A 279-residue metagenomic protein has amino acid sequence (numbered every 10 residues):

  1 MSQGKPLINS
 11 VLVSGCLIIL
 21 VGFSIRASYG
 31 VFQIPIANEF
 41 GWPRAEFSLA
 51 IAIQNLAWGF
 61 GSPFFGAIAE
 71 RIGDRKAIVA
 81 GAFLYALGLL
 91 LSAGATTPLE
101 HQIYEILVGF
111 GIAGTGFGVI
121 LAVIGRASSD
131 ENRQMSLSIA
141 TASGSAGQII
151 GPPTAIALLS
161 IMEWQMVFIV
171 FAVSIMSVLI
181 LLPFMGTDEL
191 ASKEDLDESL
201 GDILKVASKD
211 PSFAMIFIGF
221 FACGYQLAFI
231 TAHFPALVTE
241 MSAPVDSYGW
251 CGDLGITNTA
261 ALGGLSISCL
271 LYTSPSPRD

Functional and structural regions predicted by a protein language model:
V11, L17-I34, W42-R44, I230-P235: Extracytoplasmic
A27, N55-P63, I149, G263-L270: Residue-level signature of mid-helix packing/kink "hotspots" within the transmembrane helices of 12-pass Major
Y29-G30, S212-G264: Extracytoplasmic gate region of multi-pass secondary transporters
G61-Y85, L89-S92: Conserved MFS/SLC helix-loop-helix module at the cytosolic interface between two early adjacent transmembrane helices
L99-L107: Paired small-residue
V108-A142: Cytoplasmic helix-loop-helix junction between adjacent transmembrane helices in 12-TM secondary transporters
A140, G144-F184: Helix-loop-helix hairpin linking two adjacent transmembrane segments in secondary transporters
Y272-D279: Conserved small/polar residues in nucleotide/adenosyl-binding loops
